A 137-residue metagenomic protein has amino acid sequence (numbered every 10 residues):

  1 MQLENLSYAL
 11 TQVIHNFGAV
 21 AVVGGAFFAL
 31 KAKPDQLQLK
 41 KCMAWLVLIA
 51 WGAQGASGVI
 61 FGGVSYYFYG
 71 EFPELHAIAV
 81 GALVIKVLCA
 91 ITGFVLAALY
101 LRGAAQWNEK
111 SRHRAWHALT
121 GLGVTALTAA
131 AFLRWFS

Functional and structural regions predicted by a protein language model:
M1-S137: Polytopic transmembrane helical bundles with strong interfacial aromatic enrichment
